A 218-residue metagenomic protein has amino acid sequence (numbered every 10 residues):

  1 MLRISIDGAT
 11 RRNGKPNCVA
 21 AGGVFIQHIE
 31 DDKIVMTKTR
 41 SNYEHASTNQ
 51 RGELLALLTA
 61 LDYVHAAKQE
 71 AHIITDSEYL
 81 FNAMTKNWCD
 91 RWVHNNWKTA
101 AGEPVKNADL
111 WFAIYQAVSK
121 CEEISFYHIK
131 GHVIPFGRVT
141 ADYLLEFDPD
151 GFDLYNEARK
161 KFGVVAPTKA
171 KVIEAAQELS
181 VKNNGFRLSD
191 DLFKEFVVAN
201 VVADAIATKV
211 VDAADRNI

Functional and structural regions predicted by a protein language model:
M1, A67-A71, E122-E123: Short coil/turn segments at beta-strand junctions that form active-site/ligand-binding loops
M1-R51, D62-Y63, G137-V181, V197 (+2 more regions): RNase H-like nuclease fold core
H45-N49, S77-F81, E103-P104, V133: Acidic, metal-coordinating catalytic cores used for nucleic-acid/nucleotide bond scission and strand-transfer chemistry
L54-Q69: Metal-dependent nuclease catalytic cores in nucleic-acid-processing enzymes, especially RNase H-like/related
A71-M84, I129-G131: Acidic/histidine-rich, metal-coordinating catalytic segments
T85-H128, F147, D153-S180: Two-metal-ion acidic nuclease core segments, chiefly of the RNase H-like superfamily
C121-F136, Q177-F196: Charged, glycine-interspersed solvent-exposed loop segments at helix/strand-loop junctions that cap or gate access
